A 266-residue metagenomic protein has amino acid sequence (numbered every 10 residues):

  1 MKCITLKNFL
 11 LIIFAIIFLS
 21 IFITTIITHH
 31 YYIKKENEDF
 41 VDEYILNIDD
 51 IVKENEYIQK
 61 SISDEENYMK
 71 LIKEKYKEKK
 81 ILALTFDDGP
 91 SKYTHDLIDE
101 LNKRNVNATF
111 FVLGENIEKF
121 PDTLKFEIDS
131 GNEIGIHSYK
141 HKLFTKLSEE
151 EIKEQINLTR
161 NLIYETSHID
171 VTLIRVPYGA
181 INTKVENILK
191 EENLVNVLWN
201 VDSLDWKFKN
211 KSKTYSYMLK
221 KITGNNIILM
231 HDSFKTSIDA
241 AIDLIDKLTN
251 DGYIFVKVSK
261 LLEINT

Functional and structural regions predicted by a protein language model:
M1-L82, D99-A108, G224-T266: Terminal accessory/targeting
V52-L147, E151-E165, I169-V171, I254 (+1 more regions): Active-site beta->alpha N-cap acidic-glycine motif
S91-Y93, E118, H141-K142, A180-K184 (+2 more regions): Active-site environment of divalent metal-dependent phosphoester hydrolases
D96-D99, D122-F126, E154, L158-L162 (+5 more regions): Alpha-helical scaffolding segments of alpha/beta enzyme cores, especially the outer helices of TIM-barrel or partial
I136-S138, V197-S203, N225-H231: Short beta-strands and strand-loop turn motifs
A180, V185-K221, Y253-I264: His/Asp/Glu-enriched short active-site or ligand-binding loop at hydrolase and phosphoryl-transfer sites
